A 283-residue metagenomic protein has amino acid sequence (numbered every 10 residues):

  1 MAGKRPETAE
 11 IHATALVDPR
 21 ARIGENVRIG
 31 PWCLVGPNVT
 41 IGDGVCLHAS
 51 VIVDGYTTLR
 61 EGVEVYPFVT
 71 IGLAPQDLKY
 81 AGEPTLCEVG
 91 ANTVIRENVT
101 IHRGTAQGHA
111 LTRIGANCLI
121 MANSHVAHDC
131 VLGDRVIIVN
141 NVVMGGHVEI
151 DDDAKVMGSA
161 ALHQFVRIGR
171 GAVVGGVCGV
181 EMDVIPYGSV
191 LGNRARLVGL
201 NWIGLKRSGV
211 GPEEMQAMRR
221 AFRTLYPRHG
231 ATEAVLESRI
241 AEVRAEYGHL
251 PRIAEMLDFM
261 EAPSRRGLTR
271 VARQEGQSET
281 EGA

Functional and structural regions predicted by a protein language model:
M1-T14, P19-R20, E25-N26, G62 (+6 more regions): Terminal amphipathic alpha-helical/low-complexity segments used for targeting or macromolecular assembly
R5, A9-R196: Structural signal for interior beta-strand "rungs" in well-ordered beta-sheet cores of soluble enzyme domains
